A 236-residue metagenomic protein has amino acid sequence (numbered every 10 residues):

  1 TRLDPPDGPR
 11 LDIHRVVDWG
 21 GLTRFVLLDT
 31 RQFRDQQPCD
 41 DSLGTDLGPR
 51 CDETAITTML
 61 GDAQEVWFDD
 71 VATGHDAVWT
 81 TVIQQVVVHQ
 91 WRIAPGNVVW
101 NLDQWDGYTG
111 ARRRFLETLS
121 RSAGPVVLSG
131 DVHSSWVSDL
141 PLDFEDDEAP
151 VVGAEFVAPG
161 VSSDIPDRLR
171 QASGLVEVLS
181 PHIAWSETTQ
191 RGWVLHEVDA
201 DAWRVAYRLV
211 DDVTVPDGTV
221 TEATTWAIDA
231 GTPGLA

Functional and structural regions predicted by a protein language model:
T1-A236: Metal-dependent phosphoester/phosphodiester hydrolase catalytic core
